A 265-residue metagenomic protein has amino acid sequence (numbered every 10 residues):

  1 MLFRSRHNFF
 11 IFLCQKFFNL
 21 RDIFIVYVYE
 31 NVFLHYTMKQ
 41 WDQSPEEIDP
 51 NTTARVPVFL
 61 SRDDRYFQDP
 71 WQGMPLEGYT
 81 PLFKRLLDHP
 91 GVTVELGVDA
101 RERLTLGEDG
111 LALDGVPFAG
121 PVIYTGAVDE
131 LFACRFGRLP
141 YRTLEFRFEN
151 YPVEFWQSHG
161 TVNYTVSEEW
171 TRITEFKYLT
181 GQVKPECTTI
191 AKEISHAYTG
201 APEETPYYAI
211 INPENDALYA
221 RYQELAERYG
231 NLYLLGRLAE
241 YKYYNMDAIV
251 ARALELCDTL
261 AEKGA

Functional and structural regions predicted by a protein language model:
M1-P121: Active-site/ligand-binding neighborhood in enzyme catalytic cores
K39, G120, E130-K263: C-terminal segments that line or cap access tunnels to active or ligand-binding sites in enzymes and enzyme-associated
R101, D129-E130: Residue-level marker for beta-strand->alpha-helix junctions and adjacent short loops that shape enzyme
D114, K263-A265: Short, Lys/Arg-enriched, disordered terminal segments
T125-A127: Glycine-rich, N-terminal phosphate-binding loop of Rossmann-like dinucleotide-binding domains
